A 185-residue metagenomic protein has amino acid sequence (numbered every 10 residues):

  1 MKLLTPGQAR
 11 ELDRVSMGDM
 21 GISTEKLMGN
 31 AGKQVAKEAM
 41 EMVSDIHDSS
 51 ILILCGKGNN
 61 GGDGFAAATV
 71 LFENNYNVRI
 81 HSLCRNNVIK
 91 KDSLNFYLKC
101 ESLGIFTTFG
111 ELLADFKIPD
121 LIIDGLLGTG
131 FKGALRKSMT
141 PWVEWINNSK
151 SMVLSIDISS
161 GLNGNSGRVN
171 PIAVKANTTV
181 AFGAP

Functional and structural regions predicted by a protein language model:
M1-D48: Positively charged, low-complexity intrinsically disordered leader regions
K2-L4, D45-P185: Glycine-rich phosphate/dinucleotide-binding loop and adjoining beta-alpha-beta core of small-molecule
